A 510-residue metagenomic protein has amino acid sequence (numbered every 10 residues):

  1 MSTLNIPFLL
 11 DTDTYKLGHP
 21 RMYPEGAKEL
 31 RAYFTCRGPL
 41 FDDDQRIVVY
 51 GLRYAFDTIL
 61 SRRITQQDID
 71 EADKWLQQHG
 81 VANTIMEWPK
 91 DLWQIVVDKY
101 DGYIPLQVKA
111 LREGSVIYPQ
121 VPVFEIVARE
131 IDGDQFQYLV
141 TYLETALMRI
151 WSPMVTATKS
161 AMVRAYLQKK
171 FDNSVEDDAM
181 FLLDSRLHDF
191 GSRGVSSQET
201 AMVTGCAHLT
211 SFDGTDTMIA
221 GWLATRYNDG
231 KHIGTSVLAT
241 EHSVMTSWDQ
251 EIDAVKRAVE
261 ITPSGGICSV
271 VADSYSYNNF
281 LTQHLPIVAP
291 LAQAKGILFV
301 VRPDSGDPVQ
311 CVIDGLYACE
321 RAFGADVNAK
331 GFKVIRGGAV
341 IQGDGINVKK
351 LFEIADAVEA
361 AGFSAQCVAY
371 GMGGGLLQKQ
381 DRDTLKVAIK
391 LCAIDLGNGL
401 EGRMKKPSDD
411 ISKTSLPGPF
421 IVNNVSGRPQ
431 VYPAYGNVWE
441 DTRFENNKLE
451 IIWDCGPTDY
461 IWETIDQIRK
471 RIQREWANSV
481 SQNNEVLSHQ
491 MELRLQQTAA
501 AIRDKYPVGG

Functional and structural regions predicted by a protein language model:
S2-R62, D213, T217-I219, I287-L291 (+2 more regions): Gly/Ser/Thr/Ala-enriched C-terminal appendages of enzymes
S2-Y33, R37-F41, V96-P105, G114-A329 (+1 more regions): Buried, small/hydrophobic-residue-enriched core segments of structured protein domains
R31-K99: N-terminal, Lys/Arg-enriched amphipathic/low-complexity engagement segments that precede the first folded domain
L52-L60, A72-L76, L92-V96, Y100 (+11 more regions): Generic structural signal of hydrophobic/aromatic residues within well-ordered alpha-helices of folded domains
Q77-V108, E113-I117, R129, I297 (+4 more regions): Long alpha-helical, hydrophobic tracts
Q107-Y118, P122-F124, T442-E445, E450-I452: Active-site and channel-lining beta-strand-loop segments that bind or position nucleotide-derived/phosphorylated
C268-V270, V340, Y370: Hydrophobic/aromatic residues located in beta-strands of well-ordered beta-sheets within soluble catalytic
